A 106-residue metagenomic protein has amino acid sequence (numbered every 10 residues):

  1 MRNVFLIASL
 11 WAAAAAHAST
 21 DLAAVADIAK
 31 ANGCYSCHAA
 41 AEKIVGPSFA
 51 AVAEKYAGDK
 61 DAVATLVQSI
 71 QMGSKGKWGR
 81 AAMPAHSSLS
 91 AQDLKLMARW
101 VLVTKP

Functional and structural regions predicted by a protein language model:
M1-S19: Classic N-terminal secretory signal peptides
A13-A29, K55-A57: Electrostatic cytochrome c docking/interface patches
A26, G46, V63-Q71, K95-A98 (+1 more regions): An amphipathic alpha-helix signature
N32-A40, M97: The canonical Cys-X-X-Cys-His
V45-Y56, Q71-L96: Axial heme c-ligation environment in periplasmic c-type cytochrome domains
K55-T65: Short microdomains enriched in Cys/His and/or Lys/Arg
K105-P106: Short, solvent-exposed mixed-charge patches
